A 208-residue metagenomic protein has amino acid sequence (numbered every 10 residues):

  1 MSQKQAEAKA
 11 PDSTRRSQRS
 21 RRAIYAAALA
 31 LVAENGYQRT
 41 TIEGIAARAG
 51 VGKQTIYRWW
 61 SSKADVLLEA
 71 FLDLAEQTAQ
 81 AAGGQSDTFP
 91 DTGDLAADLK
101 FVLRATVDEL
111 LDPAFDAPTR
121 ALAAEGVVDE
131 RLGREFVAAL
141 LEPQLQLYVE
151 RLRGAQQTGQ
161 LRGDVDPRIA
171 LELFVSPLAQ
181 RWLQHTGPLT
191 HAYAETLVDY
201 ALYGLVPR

Functional and structural regions predicted by a protein language model:
M1-N35, R39-G50, W59-L68: Basic, helix-initiating cap at the start of DNA-binding domains
M1-P11, A97, F101-V102, E142 (+5 more regions): C-terminal peripheral helix-coil segments that are non-catalytic and often amphipathic
Y37-Q38, L132, L161, L183: Conserved hydrophobic residue
Q54: Key DNA-contact positions within bacterial/archaeal DNA-binding proteins
F71-A79: Short, basic, alpha-helical segments at the C-terminal edge of helix-turn-helix-like DNA-binding modules
A82-D116: Hydrophobic alpha-helical connector segments
T88, R104-L110, T119-V128, D199-L205: Helix-loop "lid/cap" segments that line or gate small-molecule binding pockets
A97, D108-A117, A121, E130-Q157: Amphipathic alpha-helical packing segments from all-alpha helical-bundle domains
